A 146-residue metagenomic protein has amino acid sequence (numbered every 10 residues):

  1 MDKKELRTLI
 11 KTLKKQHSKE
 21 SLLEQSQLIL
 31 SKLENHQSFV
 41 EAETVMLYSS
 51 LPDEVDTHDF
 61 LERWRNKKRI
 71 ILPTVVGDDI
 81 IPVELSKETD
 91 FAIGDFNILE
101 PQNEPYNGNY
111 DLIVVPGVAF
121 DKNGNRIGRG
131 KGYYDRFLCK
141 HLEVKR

Functional and structural regions predicted by a protein language model:
M1-E100, E104-G108: N-terminal active-site beta-alpha-beta segment that forms phosphate/nucleotide-binding and substrate-recognition loops
M1-E5, T12, E104-I113, K122-N125 (+1 more regions): Surface-exposed, charge/polar-rich loops and edge strands
L47, V115-P116: Redox-cofactor binding/interface segments in oxidoreductases and associated redox assembly factors
D53, F120-K122: Glycine-rich nucleotide phosphate-binding loop and flanking beta-alpha elements of Rossmann-like dinucleotide-binding
H58-L61, N125-G128, C139: Short amphipathic alpha-helical segments
S86-E88, V118, H141-E143: Short loop segments at secondary-structure junctions
R129-Y134: Charged helix-capping and loop-helix junction motifs
